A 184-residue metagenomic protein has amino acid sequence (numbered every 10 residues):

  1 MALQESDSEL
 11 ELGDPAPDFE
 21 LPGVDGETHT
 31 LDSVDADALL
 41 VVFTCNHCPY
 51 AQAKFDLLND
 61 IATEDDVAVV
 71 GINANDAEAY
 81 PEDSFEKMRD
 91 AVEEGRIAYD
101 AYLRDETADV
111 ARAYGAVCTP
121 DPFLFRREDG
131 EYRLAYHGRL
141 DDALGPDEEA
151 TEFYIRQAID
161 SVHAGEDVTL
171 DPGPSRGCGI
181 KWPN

Functional and structural regions predicted by a protein language model:
M1-A164, V168-D171: Chalcogenol-based redox active-site neighborhoods
A164-N184: Charged phosphate-binding loop/patch that engages nucleotide di/tri-phosphates or the phosphate backbone of nucleic
